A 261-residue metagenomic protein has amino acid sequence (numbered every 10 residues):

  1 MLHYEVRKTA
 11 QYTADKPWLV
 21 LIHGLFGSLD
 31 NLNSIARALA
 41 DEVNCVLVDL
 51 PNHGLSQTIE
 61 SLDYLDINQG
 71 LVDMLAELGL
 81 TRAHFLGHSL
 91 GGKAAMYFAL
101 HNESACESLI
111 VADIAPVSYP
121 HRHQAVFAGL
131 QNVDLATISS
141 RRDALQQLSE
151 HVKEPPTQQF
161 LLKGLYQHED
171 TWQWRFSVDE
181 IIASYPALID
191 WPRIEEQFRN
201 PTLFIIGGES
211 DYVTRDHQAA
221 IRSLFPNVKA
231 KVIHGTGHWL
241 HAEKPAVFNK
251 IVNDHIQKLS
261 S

Functional and structural regions predicted by a protein language model:
M1-L19, A40-V43, L80-T81, P186 (+2 more regions): Alpha/beta-hydrolase fold catalytic core
E5-R7, Q11, N33-R37, V46-L86 (+2 more regions): Active-site loop/oxyanion-hole signature of alpha/beta-hydrolase fold enzymes
V20-G24, I206: The conserved beta1-alpha1 loop
G24-G27, S89: Active-site glycine-rich loops that stabilize anionic/oxyanionic intermediates across multiple enzyme folds
M96-L100, E107-I138: Flexible "cap/lid" loop of the alpha/beta hydrolase fold
H121, A136-P192: Conserved alpha/beta-hydrolase catalytic His-Asp/Glu region
D170-L224, V232: Conserved serine/cysteine hydrolase catalytic core
T236-P245, N249: Catalytic histidine-centered segment of alpha/beta-hydrolase-like enzymes
